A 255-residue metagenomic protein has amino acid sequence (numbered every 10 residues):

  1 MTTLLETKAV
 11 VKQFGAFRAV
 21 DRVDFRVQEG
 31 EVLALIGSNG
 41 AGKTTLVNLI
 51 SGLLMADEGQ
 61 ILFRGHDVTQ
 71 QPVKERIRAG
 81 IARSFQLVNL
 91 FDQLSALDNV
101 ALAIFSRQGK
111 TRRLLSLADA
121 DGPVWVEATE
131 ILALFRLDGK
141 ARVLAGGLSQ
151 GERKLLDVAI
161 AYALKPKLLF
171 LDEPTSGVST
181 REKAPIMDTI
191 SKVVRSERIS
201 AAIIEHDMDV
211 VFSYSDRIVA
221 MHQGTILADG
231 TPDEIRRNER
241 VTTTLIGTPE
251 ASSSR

Functional and structural regions predicted by a protein language model:
T2-R255: Glycine-rich phosphate-binding loops of nucleotide-dependent enzymes
